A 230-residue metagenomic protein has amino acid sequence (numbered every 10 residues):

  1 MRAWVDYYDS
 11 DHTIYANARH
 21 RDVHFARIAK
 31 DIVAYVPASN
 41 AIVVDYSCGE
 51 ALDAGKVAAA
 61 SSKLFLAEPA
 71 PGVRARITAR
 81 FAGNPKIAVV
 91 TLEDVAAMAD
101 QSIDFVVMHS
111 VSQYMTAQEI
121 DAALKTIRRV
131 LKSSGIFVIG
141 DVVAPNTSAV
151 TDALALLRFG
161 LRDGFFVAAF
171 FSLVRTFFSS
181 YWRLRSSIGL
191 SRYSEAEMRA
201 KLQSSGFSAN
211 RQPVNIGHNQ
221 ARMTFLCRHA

Functional and structural regions predicted by a protein language model:
M1-V36, N40-A41, G49-P85, T91-A97 (+1 more regions): Class I (Rossmann-like) S-adenosyl-L-methionine-dependent methyltransferase catalytic domain, capturing the SAM-binding
Y46: Conserved beta-strand/loop positions that form the S-adenosyl-L-methionine
V107: A conserved beta-strand element that flanks and buttresses the S-adenosyl-L-methionine
S110-Y114: Short catalytic micro-motifs in class I SAM-dependent methyltransferases
T116-Q118, T147: Short N-terminal helix/helix-N-cap motif within the alpha/beta-hydrolase-1
D121-S133: A short glycine-rich, Lys/Arg-flanked "PGG" loop and its adjoining helix->strand segment in the class I
